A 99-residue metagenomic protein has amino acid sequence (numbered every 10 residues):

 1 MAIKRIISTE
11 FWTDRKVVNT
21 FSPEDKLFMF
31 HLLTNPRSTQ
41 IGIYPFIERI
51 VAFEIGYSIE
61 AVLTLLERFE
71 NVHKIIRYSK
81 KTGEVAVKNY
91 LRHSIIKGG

Functional and structural regions predicted by a protein language model:
M1-K81, L91-G99: Positively charged, structured surface patches that bind polyanionic biopolymers
E84: Catalytic and binding regions of secreted/periplasmic enzymes and modules that target cell-wall glycans
